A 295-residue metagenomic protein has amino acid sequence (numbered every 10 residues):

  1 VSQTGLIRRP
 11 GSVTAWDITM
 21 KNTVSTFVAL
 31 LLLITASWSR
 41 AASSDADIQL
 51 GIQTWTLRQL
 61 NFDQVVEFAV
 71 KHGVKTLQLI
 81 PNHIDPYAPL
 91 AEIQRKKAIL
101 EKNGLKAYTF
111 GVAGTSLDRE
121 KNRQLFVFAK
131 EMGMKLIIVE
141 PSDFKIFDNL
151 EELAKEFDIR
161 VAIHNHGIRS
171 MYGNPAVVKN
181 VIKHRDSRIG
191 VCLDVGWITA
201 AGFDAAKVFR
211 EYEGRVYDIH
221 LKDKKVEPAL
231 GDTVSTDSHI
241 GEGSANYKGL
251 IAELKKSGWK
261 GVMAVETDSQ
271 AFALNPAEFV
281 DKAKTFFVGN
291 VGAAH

Functional and structural regions predicted by a protein language model:
P10, A15-F27: Bacterial N-terminal signal peptides that target proteins for export
W16, W38-L136, S170, K284-H295: N-terminal pre-domain/capping segments
D17, N22, A42-Q49, R58-G73 (+2 more regions): Histidine-acidic metal/acid-base catalytic patches
T26-A36: Bacterial N-terminal signal peptides
I48-Q53, L77-L79, A107-V112, I137-V139 (+4 more regions): Hydrophobic faces of well-ordered beta-strands that scaffold small-molecule active sites in alpha/beta enzyme cores
W55-L57, I80-I84, V112-T115, S142 (+4 more regions): Active-site beta-loop-alpha junctions enriched in small/polar residues
Q64, H83, I99-G190, A200 (+1 more regions): Active-site acidic/histidine proton-transfer and metal-coordination neighborhood in alpha/beta enzyme cores
